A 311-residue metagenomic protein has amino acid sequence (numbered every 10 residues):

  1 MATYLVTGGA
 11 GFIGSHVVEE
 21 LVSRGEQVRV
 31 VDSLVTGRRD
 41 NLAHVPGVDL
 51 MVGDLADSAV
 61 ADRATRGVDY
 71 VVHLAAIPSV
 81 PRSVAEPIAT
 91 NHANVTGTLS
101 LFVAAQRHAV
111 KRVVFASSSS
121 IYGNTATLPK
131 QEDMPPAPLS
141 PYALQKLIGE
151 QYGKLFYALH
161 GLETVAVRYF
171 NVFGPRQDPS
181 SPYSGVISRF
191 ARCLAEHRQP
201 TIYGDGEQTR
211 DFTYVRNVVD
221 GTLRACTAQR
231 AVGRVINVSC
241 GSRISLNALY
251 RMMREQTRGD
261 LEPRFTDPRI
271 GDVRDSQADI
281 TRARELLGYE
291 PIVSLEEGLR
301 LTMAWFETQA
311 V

Functional and structural regions predicted by a protein language model:
M1-V172, R216, V293, L301: N-terminal Rossmann-like NAD(P)+-binding domain of SDR-like oxidoreductases, especially those catalyzing
V35, I187-S188, V219-L223: Short alpha-helix within the catalytic core of nucleotide-sugar-dependent glycosyltransferases
G37-R39, G123-N124, R176, S245-L246 (+1 more regions): A short beta-to-alpha transition loop/helix N-cap that caps and shapes the active-site region
L55, P135, G174, E207 (+1 more regions): Residues that form or immediately flank small-molecule/cofactor binding pockets and catalytic motifs
I148, Y152, F156, V186 (+3 more regions): Hydrophobic alpha-helix immediately C-terminal to the catalytic Tyr-X-X-X-Lys motif of short-chain
P179, Y183-V186: Conserved catalytic loops of nucleotide-sugar-dependent glycosyltransferases that act on lipid-linked
L194-V311: C-terminal substrate-binding subdomain of Rossmann-fold SDR/epimerase-dehydratase oxidoreductases
